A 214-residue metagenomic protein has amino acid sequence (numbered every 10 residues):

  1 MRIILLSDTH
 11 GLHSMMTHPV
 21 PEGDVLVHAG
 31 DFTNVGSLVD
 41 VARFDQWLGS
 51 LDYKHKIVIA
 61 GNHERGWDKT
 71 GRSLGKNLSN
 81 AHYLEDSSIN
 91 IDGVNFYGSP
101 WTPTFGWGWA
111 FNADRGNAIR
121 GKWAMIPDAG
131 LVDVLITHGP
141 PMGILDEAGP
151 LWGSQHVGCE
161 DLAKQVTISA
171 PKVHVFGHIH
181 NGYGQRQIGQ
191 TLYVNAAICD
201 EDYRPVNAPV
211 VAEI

Functional and structural regions predicted by a protein language model:
M1-H10, A29, G93-T102, D133-H138 (+1 more regions): Active-site-proximal beta-strand elements of phosphoester/diester hydrolases
I4, V27, I57, H82-L84 (+3 more regions): Hydrophobic/aromatic beta-strand patches that form the interior of the parallel beta-sheet core in alpha/beta enzyme
L6, G11-I91, I168: Core catalytic region of metal-dependent phosphoesterases/phosphodiesterases, especially metallo-beta-lactamase-like
H10, F32-T33, N62-E64, P100-T102 (+3 more regions): Catalytic metal-binding/acid-base residues of hydrolase active sites
M15-M16, S37-L38, W67-T70, N95 (+4 more regions): Short glycine-/acidic-enriched loop or helix-start segments at secondary-structure transitions that form or flank
T33, L38, Q46, F105 (+1 more regions): Active-site-proximal segments of metal-dependent phosphoesterases and phosphodiesterases across multiple
S88-D92, D161-S169, V173, H180-I214: Binuclear metal-dependent phosphoesterase catalytic core
V94-V134, W152-E160: Binuclear metal-dependent hydrolase catalytic cores centered on His/Asp/Glu-rich metal-binding motifs
